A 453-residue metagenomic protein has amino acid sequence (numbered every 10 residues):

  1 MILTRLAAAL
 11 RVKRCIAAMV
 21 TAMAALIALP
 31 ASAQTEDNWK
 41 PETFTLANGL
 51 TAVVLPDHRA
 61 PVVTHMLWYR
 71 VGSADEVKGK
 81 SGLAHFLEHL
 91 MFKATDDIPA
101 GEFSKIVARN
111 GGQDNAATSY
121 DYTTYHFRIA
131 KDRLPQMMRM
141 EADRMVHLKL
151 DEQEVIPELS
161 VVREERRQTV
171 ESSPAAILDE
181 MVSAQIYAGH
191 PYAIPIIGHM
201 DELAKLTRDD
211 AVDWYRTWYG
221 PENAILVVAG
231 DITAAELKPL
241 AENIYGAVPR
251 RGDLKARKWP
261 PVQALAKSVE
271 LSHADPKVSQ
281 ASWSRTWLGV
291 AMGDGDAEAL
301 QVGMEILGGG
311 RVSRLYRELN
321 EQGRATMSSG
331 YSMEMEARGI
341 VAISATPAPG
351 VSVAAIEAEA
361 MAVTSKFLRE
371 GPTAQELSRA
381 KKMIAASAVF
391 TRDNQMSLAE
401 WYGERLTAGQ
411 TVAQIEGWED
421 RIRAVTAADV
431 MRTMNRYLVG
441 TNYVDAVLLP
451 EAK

Functional and structural regions predicted by a protein language model:
M1-V12: N-terminal secretory signal peptides that target proteins for export/translocation
K13-A28: Bacterial N-terminal signal peptides
S32-S73, P99-D132, T169-E222, A247-D294 (+5 more regions): Non-catalytic beta-strand/loop surface segments
G72-K80: Short pre-active-site segment immediately N-terminal to the catalytic Zn-binding motif
S81-T95: Active-site SXXK
K93-D97, R128-L159, K238, M333-T391: M16/insulysin-pitrilysin zinc metalloprotease superfamily fold
E152, L159, E180, V212-I244 (+1 more regions): Non-catalytic, conformational "gating/processing" segments within enzyme and secreted inhibitor domains
Q153-P157, S173-E180, S387, T407 (+2 more regions): Non-catalytic accessory/assembly modules
